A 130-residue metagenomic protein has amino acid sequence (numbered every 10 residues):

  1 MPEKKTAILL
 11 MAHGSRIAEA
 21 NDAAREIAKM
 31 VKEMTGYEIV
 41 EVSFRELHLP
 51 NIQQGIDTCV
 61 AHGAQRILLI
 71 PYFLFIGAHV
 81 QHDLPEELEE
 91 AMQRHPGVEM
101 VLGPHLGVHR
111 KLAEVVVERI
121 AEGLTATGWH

Functional and structural regions predicted by a protein language model:
M1-H130: Active-site-proximal alpha-helix that buttresses catalytic centers in soluble enzyme cores
